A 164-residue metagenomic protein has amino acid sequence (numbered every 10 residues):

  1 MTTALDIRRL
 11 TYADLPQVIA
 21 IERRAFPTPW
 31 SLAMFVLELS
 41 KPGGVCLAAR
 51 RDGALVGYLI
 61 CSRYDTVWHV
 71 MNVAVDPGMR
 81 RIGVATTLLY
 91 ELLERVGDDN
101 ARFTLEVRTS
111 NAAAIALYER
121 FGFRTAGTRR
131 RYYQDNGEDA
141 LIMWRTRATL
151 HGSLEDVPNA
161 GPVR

Functional and structural regions predicted by a protein language model:
D6-I82, T86-D98, T146-L150, D156-R164: Acetyl-CoA-dependent GNAT
M34, R129-R130: Short, P/G- and charge-enriched loop/turn segments at secondary-structure junctions
N72-A74, T104-E106, I142-W144: Short aromatic/hydrophobic contact patches that present stacked aromatics for nucleic-acid/ligand binding
L88, N111-A114: Conserved short alpha-helix immediately C-terminal to the canonical SAM/SAH-binding motif I of Rossmann-like
V96-E106, R129: Conserved GNAT acetyl-CoA-binding A-motif
R108-A112, F121, R131-R164: C-terminal "cap" of GNAT-fold acetyltransferases
T125-G127: A secondary-structure capping/hinge motif
